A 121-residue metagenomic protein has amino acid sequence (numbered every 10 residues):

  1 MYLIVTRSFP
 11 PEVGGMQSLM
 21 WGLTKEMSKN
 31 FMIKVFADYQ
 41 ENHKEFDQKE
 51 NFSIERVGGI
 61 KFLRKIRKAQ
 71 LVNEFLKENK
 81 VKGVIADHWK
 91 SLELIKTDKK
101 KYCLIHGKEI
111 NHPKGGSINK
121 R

Functional and structural regions predicted by a protein language model:
Y2, G83-I85, T97-N111: Active-site proximal beta-strand in glycosyltransferases
T6-V13, L19-R64: N-terminal strand-loop element at the rim of the active site of nucleotide-sugar-dependent glycosyltransferases
E12, N111-H112: Short, solvent-exposed loop/turn segments at secondary-structure junctions
F31, F52, K82, K99-K100: A structural micro-motif
L63, L92-E93, I110: Short glycine-rich, flexible loops that bind phosphorylated cofactors or substrates
A69-K80: Short, well-structured alpha-helical segments in soluble
I85-S91: Short His-centered aromatic/hydrophobic patch
P113-R121: Membrane-proximal helix-turn-helix segments that form the acceptor-binding/catalytic region of lipid-linked
